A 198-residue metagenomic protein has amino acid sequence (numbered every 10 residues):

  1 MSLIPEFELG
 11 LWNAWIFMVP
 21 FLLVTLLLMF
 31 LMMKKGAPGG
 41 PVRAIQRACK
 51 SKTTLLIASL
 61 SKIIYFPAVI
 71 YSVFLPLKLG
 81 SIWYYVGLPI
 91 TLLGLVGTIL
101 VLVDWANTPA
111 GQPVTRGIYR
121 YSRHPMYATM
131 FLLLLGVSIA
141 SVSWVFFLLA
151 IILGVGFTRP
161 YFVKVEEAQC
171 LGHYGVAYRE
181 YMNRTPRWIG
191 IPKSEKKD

Functional and structural regions predicted by a protein language model:
M1-R116, A128-D198: Membrane-anchoring alpha-helices and their flanking helix-loop junctions
R120-A128: Histidine-centered phosphotransfer motif of kinases
